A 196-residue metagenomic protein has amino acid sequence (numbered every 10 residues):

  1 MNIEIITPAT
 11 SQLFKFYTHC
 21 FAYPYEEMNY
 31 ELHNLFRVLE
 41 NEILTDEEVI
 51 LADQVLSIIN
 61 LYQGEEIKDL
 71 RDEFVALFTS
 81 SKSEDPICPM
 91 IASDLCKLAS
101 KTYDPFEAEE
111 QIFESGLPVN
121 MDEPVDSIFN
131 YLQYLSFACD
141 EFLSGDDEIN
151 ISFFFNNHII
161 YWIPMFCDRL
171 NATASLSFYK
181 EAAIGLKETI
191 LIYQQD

Functional and structural regions predicted by a protein language model:
M1-D196: Charged, alpha-helix-forming regions
